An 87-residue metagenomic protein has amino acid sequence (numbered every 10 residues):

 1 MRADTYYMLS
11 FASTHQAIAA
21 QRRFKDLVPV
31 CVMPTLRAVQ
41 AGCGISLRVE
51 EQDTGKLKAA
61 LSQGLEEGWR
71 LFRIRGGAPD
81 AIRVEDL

Functional and structural regions predicted by a protein language model:
M1-S10: Short glycine-/aliphatic-rich beta-strand segments at the starts of folded cytosolic domains
R2, R22-R23, R37, R48 (+2 more regions): Arginine residue identity/basic-tract feature
M8, T14, R22-Q63: Amphipathic, hydrophobic secondary-structure cores in small proteins
Q16, D26, C31, F72 (+1 more regions): Residue-level marker of intrinsically disordered, low-complexity segments enriched for small/polar residues
A19: NTP/phosphate- and nucleic-acid-binding module
G55-L87: C-terminal structural segments of small proteins and small subunits
